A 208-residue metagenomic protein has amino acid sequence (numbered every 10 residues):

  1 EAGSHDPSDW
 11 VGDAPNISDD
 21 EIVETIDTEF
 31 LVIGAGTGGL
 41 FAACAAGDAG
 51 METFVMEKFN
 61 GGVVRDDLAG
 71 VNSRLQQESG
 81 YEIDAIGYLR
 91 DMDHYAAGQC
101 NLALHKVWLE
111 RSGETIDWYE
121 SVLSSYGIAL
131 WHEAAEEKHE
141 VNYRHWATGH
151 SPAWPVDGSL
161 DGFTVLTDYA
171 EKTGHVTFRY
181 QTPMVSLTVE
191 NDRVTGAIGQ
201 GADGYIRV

Functional and structural regions predicted by a protein language model:
E1-F30: Extreme N-terminal leader/targeting segments of oxidoreductases
H5-D9, E110-Y205: Conserved redox-cofactor binding core of oxidoreductases
V23-T28, A202-V208: Core beta-strand elements of the Rossmann-like FAD/NAD(P) dinucleotide-binding domain in flavoenzyme oxidoreductases
D27-F30, A49-T53, T173-T177, R193-T195: Loop/turn elements at helix/coil->beta-strand transitions in domains of secreted/extracellular proteins
F30-F54: N-terminal Rossmann-like FAD-binding beta1-loop-alpha1 element of flavoenzymes
F30-I33, M184, V208: Short hydrophobic core segments
G47-D67: Glycine-rich FAD pyrophosphate-binding loop
G70-W108: Glycine-rich active-site loop/strand segments that organize a redox cofactor
